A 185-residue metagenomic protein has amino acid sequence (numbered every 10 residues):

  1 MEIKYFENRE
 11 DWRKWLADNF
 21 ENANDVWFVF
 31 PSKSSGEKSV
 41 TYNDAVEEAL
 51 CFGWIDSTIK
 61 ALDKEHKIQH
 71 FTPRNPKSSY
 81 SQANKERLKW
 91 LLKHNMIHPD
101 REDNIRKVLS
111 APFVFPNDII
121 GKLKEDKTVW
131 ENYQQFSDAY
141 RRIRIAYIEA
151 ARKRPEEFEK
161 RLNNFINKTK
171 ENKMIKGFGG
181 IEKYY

Functional and structural regions predicted by a protein language model:
M1-Y185: Charge-dense, helix-prone N-terminal extensions
